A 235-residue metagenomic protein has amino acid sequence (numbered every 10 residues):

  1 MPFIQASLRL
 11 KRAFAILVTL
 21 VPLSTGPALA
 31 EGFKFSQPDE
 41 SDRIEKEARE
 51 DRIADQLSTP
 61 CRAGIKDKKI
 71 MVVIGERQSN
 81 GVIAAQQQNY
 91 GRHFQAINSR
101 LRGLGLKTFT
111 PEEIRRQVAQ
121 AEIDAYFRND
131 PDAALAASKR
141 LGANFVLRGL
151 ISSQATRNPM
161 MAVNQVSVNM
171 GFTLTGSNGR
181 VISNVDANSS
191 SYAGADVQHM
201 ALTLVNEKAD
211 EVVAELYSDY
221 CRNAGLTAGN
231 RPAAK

Functional and structural regions predicted by a protein language model:
F3-A15: Bacterial N-terminal signal peptides that target proteins for export
A13-T25: Bacterial N-terminal signal peptides
A30-T110, I114, D219-K235: A structural "domain/chain start" motif
E31, Q165-G225: Short secondary-structure boundary motifs at beta->alpha junctions and helix caps
K66-I70, I97, R102-L104, G142-L147 (+2 more regions): Envelope-exposed proteins and targeting segments
R77-Q88, E122-D124, M160, V197-T203: Second-shell loop/turn segments in exported
F94-N98, P131-L135, V213: Extracytoplasmic/secreted envelope proteins and their assembly/folding machinery, especially bacterial periplasmic
T108-R157: Short, solvent-exposed, polar/charged sequence segments at loop or secondary-structure edges
